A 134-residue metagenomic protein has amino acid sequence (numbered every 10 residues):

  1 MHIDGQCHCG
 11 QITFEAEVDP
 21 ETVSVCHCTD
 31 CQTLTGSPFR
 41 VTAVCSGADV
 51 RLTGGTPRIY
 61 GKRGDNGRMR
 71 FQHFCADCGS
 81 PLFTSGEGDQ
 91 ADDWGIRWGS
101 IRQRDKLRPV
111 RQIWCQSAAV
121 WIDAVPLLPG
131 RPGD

Functional and structural regions predicted by a protein language model:
M1-D134: A short Gly-Trp-Pro
